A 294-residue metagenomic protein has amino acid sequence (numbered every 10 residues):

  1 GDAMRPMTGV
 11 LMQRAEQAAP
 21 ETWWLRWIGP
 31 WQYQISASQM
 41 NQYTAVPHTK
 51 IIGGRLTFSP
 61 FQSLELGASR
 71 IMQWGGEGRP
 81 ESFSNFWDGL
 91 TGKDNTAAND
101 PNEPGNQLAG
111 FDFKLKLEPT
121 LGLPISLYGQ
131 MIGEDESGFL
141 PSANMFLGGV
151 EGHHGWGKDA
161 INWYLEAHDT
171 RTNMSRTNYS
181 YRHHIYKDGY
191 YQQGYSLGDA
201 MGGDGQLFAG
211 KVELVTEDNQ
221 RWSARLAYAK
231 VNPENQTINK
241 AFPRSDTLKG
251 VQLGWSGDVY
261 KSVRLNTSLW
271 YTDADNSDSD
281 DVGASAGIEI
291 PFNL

Functional and structural regions predicted by a protein language model:
M4: Acidic/His-rich structured neighborhood in mature extracellular/periplasmic domains
M7-K187, G203-D204, F208-G210, V215 (+3 more regions): Signature for the C-terminal beta-barrel architecture of outer-membrane proteins
L56, D280-L294: Outer-membrane beta-barrel "beta-signal"
G189-Q193: Acidic, glycine-enriched catalytic cores built around paired aspartates
T247-T267: C-terminal structured "cap/appendage" subdomains that terminate the fold
W270-Y271, V282: Eukaryotic scaffold repeat domains enriched in small/polar residues
N276-D278: Flexible, membrane-facing loop/turn or short amphipathic-helix motifs that contact lipid bilayers or gate lipid-binding
